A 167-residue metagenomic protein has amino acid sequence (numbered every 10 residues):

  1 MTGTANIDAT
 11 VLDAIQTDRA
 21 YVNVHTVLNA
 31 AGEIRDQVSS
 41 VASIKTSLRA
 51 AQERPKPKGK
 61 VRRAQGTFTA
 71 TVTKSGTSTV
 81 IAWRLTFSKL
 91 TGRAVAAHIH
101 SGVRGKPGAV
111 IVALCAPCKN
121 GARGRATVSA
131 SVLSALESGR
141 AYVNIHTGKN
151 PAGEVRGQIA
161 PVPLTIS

Functional and structural regions predicted by a protein language model:
M1-A97, S101-S167: Metal-centered catalytic cores of metalloenzymes
